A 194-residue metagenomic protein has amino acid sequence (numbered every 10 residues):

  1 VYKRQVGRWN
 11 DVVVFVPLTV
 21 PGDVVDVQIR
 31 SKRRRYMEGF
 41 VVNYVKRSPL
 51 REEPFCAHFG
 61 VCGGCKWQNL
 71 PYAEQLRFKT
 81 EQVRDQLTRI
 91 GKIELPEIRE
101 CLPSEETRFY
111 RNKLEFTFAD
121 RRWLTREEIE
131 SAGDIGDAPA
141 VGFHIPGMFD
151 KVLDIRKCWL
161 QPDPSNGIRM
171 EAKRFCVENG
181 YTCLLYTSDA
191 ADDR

Functional and structural regions predicted by a protein language model:
K3-S188, R194: Accessory RNA-recognition modules of RNA-modification enzymes
